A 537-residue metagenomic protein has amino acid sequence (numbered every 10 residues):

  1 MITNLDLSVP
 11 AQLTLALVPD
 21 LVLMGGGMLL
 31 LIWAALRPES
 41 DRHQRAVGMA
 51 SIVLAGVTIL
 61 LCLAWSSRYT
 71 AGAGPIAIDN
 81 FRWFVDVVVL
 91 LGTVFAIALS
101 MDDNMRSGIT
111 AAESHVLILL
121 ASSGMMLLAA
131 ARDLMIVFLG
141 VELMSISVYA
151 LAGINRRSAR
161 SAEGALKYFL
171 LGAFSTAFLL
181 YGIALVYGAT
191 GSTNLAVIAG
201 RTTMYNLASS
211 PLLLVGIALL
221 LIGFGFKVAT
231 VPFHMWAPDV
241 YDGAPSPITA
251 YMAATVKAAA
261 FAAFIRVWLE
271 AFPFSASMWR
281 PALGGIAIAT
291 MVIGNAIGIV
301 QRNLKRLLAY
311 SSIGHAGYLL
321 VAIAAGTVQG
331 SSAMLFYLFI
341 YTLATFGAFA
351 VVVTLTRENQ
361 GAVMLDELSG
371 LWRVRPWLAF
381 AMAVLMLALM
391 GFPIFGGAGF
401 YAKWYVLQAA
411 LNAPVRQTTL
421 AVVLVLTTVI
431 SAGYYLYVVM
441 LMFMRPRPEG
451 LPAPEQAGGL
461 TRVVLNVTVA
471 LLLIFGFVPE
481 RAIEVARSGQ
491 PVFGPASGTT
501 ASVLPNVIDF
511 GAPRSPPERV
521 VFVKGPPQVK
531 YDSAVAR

Functional and structural regions predicted by a protein language model:
M1-R537: Alpha-helical transmembrane segments of multi-pass membrane proteins predominantly involved in bioenergetics
